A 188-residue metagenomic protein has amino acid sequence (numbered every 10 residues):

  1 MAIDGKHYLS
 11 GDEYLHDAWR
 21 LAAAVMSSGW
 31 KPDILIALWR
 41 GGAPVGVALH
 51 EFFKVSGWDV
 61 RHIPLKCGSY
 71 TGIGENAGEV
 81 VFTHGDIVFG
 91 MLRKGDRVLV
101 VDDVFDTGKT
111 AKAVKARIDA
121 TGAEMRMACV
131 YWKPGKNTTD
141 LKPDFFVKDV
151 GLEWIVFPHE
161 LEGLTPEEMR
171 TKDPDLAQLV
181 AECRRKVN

Functional and structural regions predicted by a protein language model:
M1-N188: PRPP-associated nucleotide enzymes
